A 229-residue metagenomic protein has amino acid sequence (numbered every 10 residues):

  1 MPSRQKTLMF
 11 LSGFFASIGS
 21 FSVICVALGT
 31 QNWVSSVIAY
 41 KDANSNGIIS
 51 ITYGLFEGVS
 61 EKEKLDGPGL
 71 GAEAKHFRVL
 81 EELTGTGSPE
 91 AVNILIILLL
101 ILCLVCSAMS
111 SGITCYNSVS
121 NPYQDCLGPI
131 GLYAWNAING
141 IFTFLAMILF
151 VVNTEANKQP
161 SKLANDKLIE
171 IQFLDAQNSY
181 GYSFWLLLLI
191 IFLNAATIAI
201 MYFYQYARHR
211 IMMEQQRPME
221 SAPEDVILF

Functional and structural regions predicted by a protein language model:
P2-V34, N93-N153, N194-Y206: Signature of small four-pass
Q31-L95, Q172: A surface-exposed beta-alpha-beta supersecondary segment
V34-G47, N157-E170, I211-Q216: Interhelical loop segments of eukaryotic multi-pass membrane proteins
I51-G58, Q172-Y182, P223-F229: Cytosolic juxtamembrane regulatory segments of multi-pass membrane proteins
E63, M213-F229: Non-transmembrane, juxtamembrane loop and terminal tail segments of multi-pass eukaryotic membrane proteins
I96-L100, L174-A195: Hydrophobic alpha-helical transmembrane segments
P122-Q124, R208-P218: Intracellular signaling interfaces of 7-transmembrane GPCRs
L145-G181: Juxtamembrane loop segments immediately following a transmembrane helix
